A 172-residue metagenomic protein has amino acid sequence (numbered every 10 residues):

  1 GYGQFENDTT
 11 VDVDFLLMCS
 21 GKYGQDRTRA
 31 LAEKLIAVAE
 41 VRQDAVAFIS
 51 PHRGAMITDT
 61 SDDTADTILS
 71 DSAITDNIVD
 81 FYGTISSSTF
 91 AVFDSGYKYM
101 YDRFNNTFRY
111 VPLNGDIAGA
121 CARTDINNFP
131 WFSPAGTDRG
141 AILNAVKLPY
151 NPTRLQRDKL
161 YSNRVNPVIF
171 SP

Functional and structural regions predicted by a protein language model:
G1-P172: A glycine- and small-residue-enriched flexible loop/hinge signal that marks low-structured segments
